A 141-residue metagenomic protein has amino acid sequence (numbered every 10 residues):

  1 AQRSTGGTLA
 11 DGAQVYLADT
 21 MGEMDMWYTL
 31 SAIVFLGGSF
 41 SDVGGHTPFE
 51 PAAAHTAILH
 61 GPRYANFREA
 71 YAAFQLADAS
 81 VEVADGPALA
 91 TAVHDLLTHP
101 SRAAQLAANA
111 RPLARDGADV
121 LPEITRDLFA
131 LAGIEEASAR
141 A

Functional and structural regions predicted by a protein language model:
A1-A141: Nucleotide-activated sugar donor-binding and catalytic core shared by glycosyltransferases and related lipid-linked
